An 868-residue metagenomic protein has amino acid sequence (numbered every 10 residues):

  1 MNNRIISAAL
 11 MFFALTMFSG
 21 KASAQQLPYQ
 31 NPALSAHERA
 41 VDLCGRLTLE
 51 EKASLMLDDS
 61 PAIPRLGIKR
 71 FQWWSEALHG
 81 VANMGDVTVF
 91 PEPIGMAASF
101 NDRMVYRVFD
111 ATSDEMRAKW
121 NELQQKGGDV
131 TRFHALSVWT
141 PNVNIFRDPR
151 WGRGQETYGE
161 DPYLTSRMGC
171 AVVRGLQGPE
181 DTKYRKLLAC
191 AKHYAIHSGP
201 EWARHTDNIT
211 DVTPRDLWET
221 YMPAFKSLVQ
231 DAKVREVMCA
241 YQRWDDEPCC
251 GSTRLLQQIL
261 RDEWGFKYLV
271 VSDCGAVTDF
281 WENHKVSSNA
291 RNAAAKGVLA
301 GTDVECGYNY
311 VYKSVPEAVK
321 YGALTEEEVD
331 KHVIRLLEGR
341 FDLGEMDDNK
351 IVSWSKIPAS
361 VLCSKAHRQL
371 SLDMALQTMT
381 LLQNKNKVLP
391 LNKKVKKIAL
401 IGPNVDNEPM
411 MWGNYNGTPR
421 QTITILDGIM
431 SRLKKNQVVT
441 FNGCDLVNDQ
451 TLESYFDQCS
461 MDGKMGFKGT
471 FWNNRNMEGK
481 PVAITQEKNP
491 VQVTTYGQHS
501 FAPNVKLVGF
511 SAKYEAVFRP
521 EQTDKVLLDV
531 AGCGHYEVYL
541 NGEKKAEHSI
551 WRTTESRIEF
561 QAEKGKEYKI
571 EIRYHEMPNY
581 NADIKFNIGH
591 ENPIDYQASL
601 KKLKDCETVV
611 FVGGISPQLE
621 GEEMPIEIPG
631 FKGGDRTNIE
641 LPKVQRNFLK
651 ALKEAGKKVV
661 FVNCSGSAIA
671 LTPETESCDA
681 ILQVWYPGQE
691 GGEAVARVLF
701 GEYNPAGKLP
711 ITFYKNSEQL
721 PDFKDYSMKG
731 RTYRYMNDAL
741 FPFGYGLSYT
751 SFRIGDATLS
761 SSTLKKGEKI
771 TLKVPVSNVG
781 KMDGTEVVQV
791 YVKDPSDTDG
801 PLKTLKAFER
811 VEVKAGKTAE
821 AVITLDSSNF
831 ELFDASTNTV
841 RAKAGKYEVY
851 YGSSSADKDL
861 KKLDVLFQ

Functional and structural regions predicted by a protein language model:
M1-Q26: Bacterial Sec-dependent N-terminal signal peptides
G20, Q25-F833, T839-D857, L866: Glycoside hydrolase catalytic-domain context in secreted enzymes
K861-K862: Extended hydrophobic alpha-helices typical of membrane-associated regions
